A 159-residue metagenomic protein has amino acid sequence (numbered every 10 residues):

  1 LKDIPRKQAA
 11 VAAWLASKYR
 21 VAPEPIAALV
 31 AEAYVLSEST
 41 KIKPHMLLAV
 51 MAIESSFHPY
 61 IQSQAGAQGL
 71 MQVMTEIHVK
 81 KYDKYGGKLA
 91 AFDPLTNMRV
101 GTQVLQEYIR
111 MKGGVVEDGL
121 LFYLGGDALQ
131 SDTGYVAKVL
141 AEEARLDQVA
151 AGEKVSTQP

Functional and structural regions predicted by a protein language model:
L1-P159: Catalytic glycan-binding domains that act on GlcNAc-containing polysaccharides
